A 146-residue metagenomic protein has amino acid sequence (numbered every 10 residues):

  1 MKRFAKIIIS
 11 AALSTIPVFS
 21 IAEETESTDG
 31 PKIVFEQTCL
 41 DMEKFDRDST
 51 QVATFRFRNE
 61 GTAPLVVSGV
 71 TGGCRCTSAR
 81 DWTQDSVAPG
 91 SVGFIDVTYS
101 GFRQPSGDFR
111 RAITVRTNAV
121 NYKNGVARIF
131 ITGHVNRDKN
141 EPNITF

Functional and structural regions predicted by a protein language model:
M1-I9: Bacterial N-terminal signal peptides that target proteins for export
I9-P17: Bacterial N-terminal signal peptides
S20-Q51, R56, V120-F146: Long, low-complexity ectodomains and other extracytoplasmic segments of secretory-pathway proteins
M42-E43, W82-V87, S100: Beta-strand-rich interaction surfaces with strong enrichment in secreted/lumenal proteins
R47-T54, Q104-T114: Short, solvent-exposed loop/turn segments enriched in Ser/Thr/Gly
F57-G61: Asparagine-centered strand-capping/turn motif at beta-strand->loop junctions
T62-F94: Surface-exposed binding patches on compact interaction domains or structured appendages
I95-R103: Short, hydrophobic beta-strand segments
